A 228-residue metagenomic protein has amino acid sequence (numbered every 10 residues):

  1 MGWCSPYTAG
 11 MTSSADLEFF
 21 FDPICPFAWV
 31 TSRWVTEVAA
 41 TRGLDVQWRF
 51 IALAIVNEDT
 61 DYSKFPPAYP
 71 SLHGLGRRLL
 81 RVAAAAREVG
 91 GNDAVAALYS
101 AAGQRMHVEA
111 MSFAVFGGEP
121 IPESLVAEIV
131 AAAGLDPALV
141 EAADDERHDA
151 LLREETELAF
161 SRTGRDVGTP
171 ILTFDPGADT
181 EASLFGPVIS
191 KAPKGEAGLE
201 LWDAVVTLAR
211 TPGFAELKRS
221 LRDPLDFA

Functional and structural regions predicted by a protein language model:
T12-W34: Local sequence-structure signature of Cys/Sec-based thiol-disulfide redox active-site neighborhoods
S13, R42-L44, T180: Residue-level signal for beta-strand positions within conserved beta-sheet cores that form or flank
E18-F20, R49, T173: Solvent-exposed beta-strand sheet faces enriched in polar/charged residues
W29-P120, V126, A204-L208, E216 (+1 more regions): Structural alpha/beta surface segment adjacent to cysteine/selenocysteine redox centers across thiol/disulfide enzymes
W34-V38, S112-A228: C-terminal cap of thioredoxin/glutaredoxin-like
